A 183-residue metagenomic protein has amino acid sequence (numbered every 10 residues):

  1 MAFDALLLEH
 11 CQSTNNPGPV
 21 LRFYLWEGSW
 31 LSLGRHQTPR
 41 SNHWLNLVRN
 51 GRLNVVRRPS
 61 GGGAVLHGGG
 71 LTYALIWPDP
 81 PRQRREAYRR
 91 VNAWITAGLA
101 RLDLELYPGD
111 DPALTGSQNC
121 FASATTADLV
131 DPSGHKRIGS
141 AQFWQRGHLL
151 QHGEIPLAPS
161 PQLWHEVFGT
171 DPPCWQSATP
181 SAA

Functional and structural regions predicted by a protein language model:
M1-N50, N54-R58, S177-A183: Active-site loop/lid in soluble adenylation, ligation, and acyl-transfer enzymes
E27, G68, D131-G134, Q145-R146 (+1 more regions): Short acidic-glycine loop/turn motifs at beta-strand connectors
R40-R57, R85-L114: FAD-binding glycine-rich core of flavoenzymes that anchor FAD
P59-P78, G169-A182: Residues forming anionic-ligand binding surfaces in small-molecule and nucleic-acid pockets of primarily soluble enzymes
G68-G70, A124, L150: Short, solvent-exposed loop/turn segments at the edges of secondary structure
R82, W94-A113, F143-A183: Long, positively charged amphipathic alpha-helical accessory segments at protein N-termini or as interdomain linkers
P108-D131: Beta-rich nucleic-acid/ligand-interaction surfaces
